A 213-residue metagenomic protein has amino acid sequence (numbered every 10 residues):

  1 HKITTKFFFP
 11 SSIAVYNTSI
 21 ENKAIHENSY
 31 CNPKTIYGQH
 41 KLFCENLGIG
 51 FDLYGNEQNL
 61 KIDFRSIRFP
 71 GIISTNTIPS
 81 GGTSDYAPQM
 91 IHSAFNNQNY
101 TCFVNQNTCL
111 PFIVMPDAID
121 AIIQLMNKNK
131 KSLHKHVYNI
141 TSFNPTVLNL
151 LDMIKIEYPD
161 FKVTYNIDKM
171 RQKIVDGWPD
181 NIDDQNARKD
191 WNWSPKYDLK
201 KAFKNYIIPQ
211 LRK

Functional and structural regions predicted by a protein language model:
H1-I36: Conserved Rossmann-fold NAD(P)-dependent oxidoreductase catalytic core, especially the SDR/UDP-sugar
F9, S66-R68: Conserved beta-strand scaffold in the Rossmann-like NAD(H)/NADP(H)-binding core of dehydrogenases/reductases
V15-Y16, I72-S74, A118, P145: Conserved sequence/active-site signature of Rossmann-fold short-chain dehydrogenase/reductase
T18-E21, N32-R65, A94-N96: Active-site Tyr-X1-5-Lys
K23, S29, K34-E45, S80-P88 (+1 more regions): Short-chain dehydrogenase/reductase
Y30, R68-S80, Q89-I113: A conserved pocket-lining segment of Rossmann-fold NAD(P)-dependent short-chain dehydrogenase/reductase
L42, L60, I73-P88, F103 (+2 more regions): Glycine/proline-rich active-site loop of Rossmann-fold NAD(P)-dependent oxidoreductases
Q98, F103-Q106, P111-K213: C-terminal substrate-binding subdomain of Rossmann-fold SDR/epimerase-dehydratase oxidoreductases
